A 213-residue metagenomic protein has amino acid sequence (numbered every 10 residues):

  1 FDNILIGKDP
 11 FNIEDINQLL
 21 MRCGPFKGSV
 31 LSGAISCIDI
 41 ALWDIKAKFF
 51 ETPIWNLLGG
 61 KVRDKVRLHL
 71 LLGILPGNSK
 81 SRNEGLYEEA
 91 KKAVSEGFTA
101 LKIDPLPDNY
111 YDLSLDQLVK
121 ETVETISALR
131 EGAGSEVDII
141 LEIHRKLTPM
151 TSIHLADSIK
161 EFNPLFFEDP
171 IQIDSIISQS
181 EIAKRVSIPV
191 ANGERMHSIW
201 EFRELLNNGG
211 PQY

Functional and structural regions predicted by a protein language model:
F1-F50: Metal- or metallocofactor-binding catalytic centers and their adjacent structured scaffolds across diverse enzyme
G7, T52, F98, P164 (+1 more regions): Short glycine/serine/threonine/alanine-rich loop segments
D39-S79: Glycine-rich, aromatic-flanked loop segments that form ligand/cofactor-binding clefts across common enzyme folds
D44, N56, S127, S180 (+1 more regions): Active-site phosphate/pyrophosphate- and oxyanion-stabilizing loops and adjacent acidic/basic residues in soluble
P53, E136-V137, F162, P189 (+1 more regions): Secondary-structure boundary/capping positions in well-ordered alpha/beta enzyme cores
K65-E181, R185: Metal-dependent enolase-superfamily TIM-barrel catalytic cores that perform enediolate-based chemistry
D174, S178-Y213: Catalytic alpha/beta core domains of metabolic enzymes, predominantly
